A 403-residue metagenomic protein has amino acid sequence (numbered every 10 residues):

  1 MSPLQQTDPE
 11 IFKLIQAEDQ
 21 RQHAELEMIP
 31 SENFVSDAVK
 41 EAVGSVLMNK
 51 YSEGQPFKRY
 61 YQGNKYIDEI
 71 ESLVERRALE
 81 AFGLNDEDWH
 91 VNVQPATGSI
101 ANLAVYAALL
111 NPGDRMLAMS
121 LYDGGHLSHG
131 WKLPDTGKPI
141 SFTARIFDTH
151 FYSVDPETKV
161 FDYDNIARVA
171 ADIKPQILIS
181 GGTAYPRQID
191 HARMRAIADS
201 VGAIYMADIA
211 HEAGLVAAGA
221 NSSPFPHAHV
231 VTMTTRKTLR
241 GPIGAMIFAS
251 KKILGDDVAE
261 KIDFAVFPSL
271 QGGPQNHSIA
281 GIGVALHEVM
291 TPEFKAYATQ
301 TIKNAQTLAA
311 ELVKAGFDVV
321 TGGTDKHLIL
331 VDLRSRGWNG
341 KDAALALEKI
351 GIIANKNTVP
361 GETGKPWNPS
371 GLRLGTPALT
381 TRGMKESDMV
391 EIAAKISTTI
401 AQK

Functional and structural regions predicted by a protein language model:
M1-R76, A196: N-terminal glycine-rich, Lys/His-bearing helix-loop that initiates the first secondary-structure elements of many
M1-S2, T7, R76, P366-K403: PLP-dependent enzyme catalytic core of the Aspartate aminotransferase-like
E18-A24, N49-F57, P175, A259-F264 (+4 more regions): Short acidic (Asp/Glu) and glycine-rich catalytic loops that position anionic groups and cofactors
E18-D19, S141, S223, V319-T321 (+1 more regions): Replace "in large, NTP-powered and nucleic-acid-processing enzymes" with "in large, NTP-powered factors and other
S31-V46, S99-A104, T234-L239, S278 (+1 more regions): Conserved phosphate/anionic-ligand binding catalytic regions in large, soluble enzymes, centered on
V39, D190-R193, D388: Residues at alpha-helix caps and immediate loop-helix transition turns in enzyme cores, especially N- and C-cap
L73-G316, T376: Conserved PLP-enzyme active-site core in the AAT-like
D318-G383: Conserved PLP-binding catalytic core of the aspartate aminotransferase-like
